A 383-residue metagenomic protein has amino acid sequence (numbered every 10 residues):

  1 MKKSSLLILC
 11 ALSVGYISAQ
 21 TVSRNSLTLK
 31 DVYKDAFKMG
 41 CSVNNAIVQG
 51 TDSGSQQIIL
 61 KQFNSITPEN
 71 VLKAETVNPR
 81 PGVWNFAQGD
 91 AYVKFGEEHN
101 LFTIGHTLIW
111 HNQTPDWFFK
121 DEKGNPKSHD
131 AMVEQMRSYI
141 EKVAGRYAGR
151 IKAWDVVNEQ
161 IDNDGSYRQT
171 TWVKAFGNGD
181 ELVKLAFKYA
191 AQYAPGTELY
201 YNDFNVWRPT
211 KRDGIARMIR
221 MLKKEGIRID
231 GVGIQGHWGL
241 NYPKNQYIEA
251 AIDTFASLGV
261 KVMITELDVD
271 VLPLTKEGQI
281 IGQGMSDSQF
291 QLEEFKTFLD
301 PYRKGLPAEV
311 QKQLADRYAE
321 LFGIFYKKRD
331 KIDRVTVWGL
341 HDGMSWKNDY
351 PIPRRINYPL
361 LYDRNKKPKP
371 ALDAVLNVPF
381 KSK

Functional and structural regions predicted by a protein language model:
M1-R24: Bacterial Sec-dependent N-terminal signal peptides
T21-S65, E69: Boundary/entry segment of secreted carbohydrate-active catalytic domains
R24-N25, L29, W117, R146 (+7 more regions): Aromatic-rich peripheral "rim/lid" segments of glycoside hydrolase catalytic domains that contact and position glycan
S26-L27, K61, S65-P79, Q88-W207 (+1 more regions): Substrate-binding cleft and catalytic face of glycoside hydrolase catalytic domains, especially the flexible beta-alpha
A36-G40, S65-T67, F102-I104, I151-D155 (+4 more regions): Structural preference for beta-strand elements that scaffold enzyme active sites
S42-S53, A74-A87, I161-N163, N205-D213 (+3 more regions): Acidic-and-aromatic substrate-binding clefts and catalytic sites of carbohydrate-active enzymes
A46-K61, Q135-V143, K211-L222, Y318-I324: Short, acidic/polar
Q49-Q56, D116, S166-Q169, R208-E225 (+1 more regions): Distinct, well-ordered alpha-helical segments
